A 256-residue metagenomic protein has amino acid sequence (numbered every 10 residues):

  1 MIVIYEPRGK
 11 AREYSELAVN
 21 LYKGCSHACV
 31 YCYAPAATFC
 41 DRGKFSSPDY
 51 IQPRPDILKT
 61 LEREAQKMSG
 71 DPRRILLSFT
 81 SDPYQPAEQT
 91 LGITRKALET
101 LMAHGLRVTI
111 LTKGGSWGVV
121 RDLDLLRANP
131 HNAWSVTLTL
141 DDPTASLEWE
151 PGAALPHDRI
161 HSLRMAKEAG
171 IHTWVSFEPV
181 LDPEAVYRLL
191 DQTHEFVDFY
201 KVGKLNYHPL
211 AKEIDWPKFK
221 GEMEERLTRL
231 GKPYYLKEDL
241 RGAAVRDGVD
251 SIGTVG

Functional and structural regions predicted by a protein language model:
M1-R74, A243: N-terminal [4Fe-4S]-dependent radical SAM core
E6, K23, Y33, R73 (+4 more regions): Pocket-edge structural micro-motifs
F39-R42, G203, P233: Generic macromolecular interface patches on structured domains
D56-L230: Conserved AdoMet/S-adenosylmethionine-binding subsite of the radical SAM
I214-G256: C-terminal accessory extensions appended to soluble enzyme cores
